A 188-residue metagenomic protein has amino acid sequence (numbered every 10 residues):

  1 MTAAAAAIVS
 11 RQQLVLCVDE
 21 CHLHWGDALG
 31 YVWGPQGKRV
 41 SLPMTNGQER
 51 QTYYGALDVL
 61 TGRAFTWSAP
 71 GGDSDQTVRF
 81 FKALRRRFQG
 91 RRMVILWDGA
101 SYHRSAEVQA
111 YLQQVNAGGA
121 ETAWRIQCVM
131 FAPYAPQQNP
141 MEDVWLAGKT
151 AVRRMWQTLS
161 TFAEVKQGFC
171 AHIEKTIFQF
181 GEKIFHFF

Functional and structural regions predicted by a protein language model:
M1-K82: Extended, low-complexity cationic-aromatic segments
R11-V15, Q138-F188: C-terminal anion-handling pockets and recognition modules
Q12-Q13, R91, W124-Q127: Short glycine-/polar-rich loops that comprise or flank the Walker A/P-loop and associated switch/sensor motifs
E20-H24, D58-T61, A100-H103, Y134-P136 (+1 more regions): Short, solvent-exposed loop/turn segments at secondary-structure junctions
G26-A28, S105-Q109: A short acidic (Asp/Glu
R39-G47, V115-P140, Q157: RNase H-like polynucleotidyl transferase catalytic core
Q76-V94: Short, basic/hydrophobic alpha-helical segments
R91-R104, F131-Y134, N139: Acidic/histidine-rich, metal-coordinating catalytic segments
